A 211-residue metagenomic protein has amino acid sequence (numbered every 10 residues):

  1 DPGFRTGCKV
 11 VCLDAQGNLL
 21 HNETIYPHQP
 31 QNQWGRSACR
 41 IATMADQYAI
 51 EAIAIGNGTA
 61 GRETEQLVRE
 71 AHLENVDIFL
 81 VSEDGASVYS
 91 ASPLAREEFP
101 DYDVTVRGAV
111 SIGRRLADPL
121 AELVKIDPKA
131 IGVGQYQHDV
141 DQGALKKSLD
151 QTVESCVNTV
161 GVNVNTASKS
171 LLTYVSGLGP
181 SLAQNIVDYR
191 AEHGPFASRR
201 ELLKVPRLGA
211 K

Functional and structural regions predicted by a protein language model:
P2-F4, V10-V11, K147-Q151, S155-T166 (+1 more regions): Pre-Walker A segment
R5-D150: Phosphate- and other anionic-substrate recognition elements at nucleic-acid/protein interfaces
H21, H28, T159-K211: Accessory alpha-helical DNA-binding modules that contact the DNA backbone or grooves
L123, T152-V153, Y189-R190: Charged, low-complexity, helix-prone segments enriched in Lys/Glu/Asp/Gln
